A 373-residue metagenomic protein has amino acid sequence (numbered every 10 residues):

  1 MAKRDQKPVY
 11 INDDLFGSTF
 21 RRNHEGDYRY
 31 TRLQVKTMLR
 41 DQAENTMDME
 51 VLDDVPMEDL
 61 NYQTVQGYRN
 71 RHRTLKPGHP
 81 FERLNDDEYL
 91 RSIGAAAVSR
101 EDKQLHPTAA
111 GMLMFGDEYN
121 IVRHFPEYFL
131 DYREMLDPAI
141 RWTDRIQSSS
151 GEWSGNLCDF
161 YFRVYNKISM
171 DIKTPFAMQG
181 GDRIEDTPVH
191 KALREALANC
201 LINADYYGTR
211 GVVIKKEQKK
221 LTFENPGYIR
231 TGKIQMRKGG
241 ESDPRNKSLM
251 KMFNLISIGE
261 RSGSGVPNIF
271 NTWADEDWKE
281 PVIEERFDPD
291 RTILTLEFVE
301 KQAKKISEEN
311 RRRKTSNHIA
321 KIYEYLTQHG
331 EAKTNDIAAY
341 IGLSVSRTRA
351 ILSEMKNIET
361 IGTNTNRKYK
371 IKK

Functional and structural regions predicted by a protein language model:
M1-T19: Divalent-cation
S18-G208, K216-K219, G227-D243, I256 (+1 more regions): Active-site helix-to-loop segments that bind/position phosphate- or nucleotide-bearing substrates and donors across
V122-R123, Q235-A320: Flexible, glycine-/charge-rich segments associated with ATP-binding catalytic modules
T315-E331: Short amphipathic alpha-helical interface segments
E331-Y340: Short acidic, hydrophobic short linear motifs in intrinsically disordered regions
S346-R349: Key DNA-contact positions within bacterial/archaeal DNA-binding proteins
I351-N357: Alpha-helical DNA-recognition elements
T360-K373: Short, cationic-aromatic polyanion-contact patches
